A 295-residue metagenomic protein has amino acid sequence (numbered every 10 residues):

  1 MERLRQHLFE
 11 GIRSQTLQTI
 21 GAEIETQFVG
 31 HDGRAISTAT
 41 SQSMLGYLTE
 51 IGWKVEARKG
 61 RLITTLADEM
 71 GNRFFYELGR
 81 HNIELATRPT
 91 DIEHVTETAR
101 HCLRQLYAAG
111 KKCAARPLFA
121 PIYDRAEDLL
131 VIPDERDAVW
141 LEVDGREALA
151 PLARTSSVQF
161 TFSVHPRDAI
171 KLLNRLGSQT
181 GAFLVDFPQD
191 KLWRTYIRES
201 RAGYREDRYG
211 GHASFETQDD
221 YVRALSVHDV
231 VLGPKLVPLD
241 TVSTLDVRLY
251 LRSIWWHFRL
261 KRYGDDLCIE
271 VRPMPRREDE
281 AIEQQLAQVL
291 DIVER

Functional and structural regions predicted by a protein language model:
M1-P133, D137-G145, R154, L251-R252 (+3 more regions): Terminal catalytic/cofactor-binding subdomain
I122-E270: Loop-rich catalytic cores of soluble enzymes, especially ATP-dependent carboxylate-amine ligases and other
